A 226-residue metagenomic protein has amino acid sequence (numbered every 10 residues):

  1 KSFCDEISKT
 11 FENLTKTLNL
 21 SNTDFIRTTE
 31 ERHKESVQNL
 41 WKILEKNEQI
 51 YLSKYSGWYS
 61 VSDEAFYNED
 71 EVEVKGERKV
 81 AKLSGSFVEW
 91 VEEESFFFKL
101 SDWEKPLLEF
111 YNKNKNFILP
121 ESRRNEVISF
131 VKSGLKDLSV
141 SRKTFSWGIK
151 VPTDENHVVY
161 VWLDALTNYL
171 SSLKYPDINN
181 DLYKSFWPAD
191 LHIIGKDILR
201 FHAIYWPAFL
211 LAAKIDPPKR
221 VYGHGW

Functional and structural regions predicted by a protein language model:
K1-L52, F209: N-terminal Rossmann-like or analogous alpha/beta NTP/dinucleotide-binding catalytic cores that position adenine
N22, Y55, D216-P218: Short secondary-structure junction motifs
R27, R32-S36, V80-W226: Structured secondary-structure scaffolds
W41, D63-A65, S95, K99: Classical nucleotidyltransferase
N47-S56, E69-G76: Short, flexible, mixed-charge glycine/proline-rich loop motifs that serve as phosphate/nucleic-acid-contacting
G57-Y59, H224-G225: Short linear loop/turn motifs
V61-S62, L83: Short, cysteine/histidine-rich loop/knuckle motifs that typically chelate Zn2+
Y67-N68, V72, V88-W90: Short functional micro-motifs and their immediate structural scaffolds
